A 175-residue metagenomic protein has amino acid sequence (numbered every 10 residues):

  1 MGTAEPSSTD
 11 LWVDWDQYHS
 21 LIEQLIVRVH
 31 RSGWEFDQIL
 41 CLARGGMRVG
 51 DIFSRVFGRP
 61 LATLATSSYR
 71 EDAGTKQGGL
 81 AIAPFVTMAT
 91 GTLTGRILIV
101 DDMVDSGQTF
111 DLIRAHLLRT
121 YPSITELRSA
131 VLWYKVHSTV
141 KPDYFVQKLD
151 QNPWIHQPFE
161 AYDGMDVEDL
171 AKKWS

Functional and structural regions predicted by a protein language model:
M1-S175: PRPP-associated nucleotide enzymes
